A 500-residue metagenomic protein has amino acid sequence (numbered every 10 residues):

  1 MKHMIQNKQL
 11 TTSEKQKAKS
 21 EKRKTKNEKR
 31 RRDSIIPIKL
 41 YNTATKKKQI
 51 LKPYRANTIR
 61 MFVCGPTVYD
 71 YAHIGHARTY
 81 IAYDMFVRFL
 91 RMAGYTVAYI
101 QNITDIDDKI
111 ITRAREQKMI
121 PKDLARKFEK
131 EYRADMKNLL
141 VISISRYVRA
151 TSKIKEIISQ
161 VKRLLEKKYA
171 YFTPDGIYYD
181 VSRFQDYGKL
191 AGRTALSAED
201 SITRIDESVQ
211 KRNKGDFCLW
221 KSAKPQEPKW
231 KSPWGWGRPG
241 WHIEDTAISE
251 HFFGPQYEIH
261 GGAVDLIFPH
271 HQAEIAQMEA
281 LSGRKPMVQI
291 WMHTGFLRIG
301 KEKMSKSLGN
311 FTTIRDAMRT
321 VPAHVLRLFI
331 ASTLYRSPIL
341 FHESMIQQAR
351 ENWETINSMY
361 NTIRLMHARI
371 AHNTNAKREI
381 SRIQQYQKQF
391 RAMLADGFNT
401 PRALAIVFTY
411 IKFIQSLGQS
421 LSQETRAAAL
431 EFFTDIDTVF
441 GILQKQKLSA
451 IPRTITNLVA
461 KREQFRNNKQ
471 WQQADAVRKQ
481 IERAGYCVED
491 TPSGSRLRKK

Functional and structural regions predicted by a protein language model:
K2-S34, R378: Short, basic, low-complexity termini and linkers enriched in Ser/Thr/Gly/Pro that act as targeting/leader peptides
I35, T45, Y54-L140, G494-L497: N-terminal, positively charged nucleic-acid-binding surface of large information/translation enzymes
I35-Y69, D84, K155-R364: Alpha-helical recognition segments enriched in aromatics with Gly/Pro capping that present substrate-recognition
Y95, Y169, Y486: Short phosphate-binding/catalytic loops that engage adenosine nucleotides
I103-D107, E129-Y132, I142-I157, D175-F184: Short, glycine/charge-rich beta-strand/loop segments that flank catalytic centers and engage negatively charged groups
A114-P121, S145-T151, A263: The substrate-binding groove and active-site-proximal loops of carbohydrate-active enzymes, especially glycoside
Y132, K137, I142, V161 (+2 more regions): Active-site pocket-lining segments that scaffold enzyme catalytic pockets across diverse folds
K303, N310-K500: Structural preference for alpha-helix termini/caps and helix-kink/transition segments
